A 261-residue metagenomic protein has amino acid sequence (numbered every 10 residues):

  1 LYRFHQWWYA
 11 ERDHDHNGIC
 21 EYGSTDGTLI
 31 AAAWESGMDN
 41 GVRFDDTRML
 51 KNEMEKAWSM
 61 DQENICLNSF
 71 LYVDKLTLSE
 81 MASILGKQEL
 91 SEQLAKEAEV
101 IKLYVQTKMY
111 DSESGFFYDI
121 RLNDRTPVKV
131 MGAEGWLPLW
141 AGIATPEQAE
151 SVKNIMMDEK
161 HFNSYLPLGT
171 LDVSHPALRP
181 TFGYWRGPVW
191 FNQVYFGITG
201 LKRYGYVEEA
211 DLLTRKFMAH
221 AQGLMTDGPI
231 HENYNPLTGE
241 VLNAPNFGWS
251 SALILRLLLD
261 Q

Functional and structural regions predicted by a protein language model:
L1-W8, D74, L78, L85-V105 (+2 more regions): Extended, well-ordered alpha-helical scaffold segments
W7, S69-Q88, L137-Q148, Y195-V207 (+1 more regions): Well-ordered alpha-helical scaffold segments within catalytic/enzyme domains
H14-E63, V100-V189, Q222-Q261: Extended glycan-interaction surfaces of carbohydrate-active proteins
M60, N64-L67, K87: Amphipathic alpha-helical coiled-coil segments and their boundaries
N64, F182-Y206: Peripheral, non-catalytic segments that deliver or gate enzyme domains
L67-F70, L94: Amphipathic alpha-helix face/heptad-repeat signature
Y195, T199, D211, R215-A219 (+1 more regions): A generic structural signal for well-ordered alpha-helical surface patches
